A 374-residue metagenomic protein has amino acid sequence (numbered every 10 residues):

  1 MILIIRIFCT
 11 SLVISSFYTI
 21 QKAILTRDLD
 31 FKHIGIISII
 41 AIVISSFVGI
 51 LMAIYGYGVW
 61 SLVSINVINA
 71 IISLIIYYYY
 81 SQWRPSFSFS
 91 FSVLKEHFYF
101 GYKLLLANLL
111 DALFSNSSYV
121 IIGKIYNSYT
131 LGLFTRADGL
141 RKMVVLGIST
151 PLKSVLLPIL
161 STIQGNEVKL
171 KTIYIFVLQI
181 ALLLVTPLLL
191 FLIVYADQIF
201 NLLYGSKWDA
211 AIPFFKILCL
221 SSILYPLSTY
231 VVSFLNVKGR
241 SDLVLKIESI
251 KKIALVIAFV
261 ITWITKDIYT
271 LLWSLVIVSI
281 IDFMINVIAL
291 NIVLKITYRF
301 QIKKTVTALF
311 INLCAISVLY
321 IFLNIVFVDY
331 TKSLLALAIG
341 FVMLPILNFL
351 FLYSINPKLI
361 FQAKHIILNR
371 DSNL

Functional and structural regions predicted by a protein language model:
M1-N116, I321: Hydrophobic transmembrane helix module of multi-pass membrane transport proteins
I2-L3, E96-F100, L104, I121-K142 (+3 more regions): Interfacial/gating helices of multi-pass transporter permease domains
S11, I71, K103, S118-V120 (+5 more regions): Alpha-helical transmembrane segments of polytopic membrane transporters and translocases
T26-R27, A137, R141-V185, V232-V237: Helix-loop junctions and terminal segments of transmembrane helices in multi-pass membrane transport/translocation
K32, I75-N116, V120, K124-I125 (+4 more regions): Interhelical loop/hinge segments that connect adjacent transmembrane helices in multipass membrane
F47-L51, Y55, K171-P226, V256-I261 (+2 more regions): Alpha-helical transmembrane segments of multi-pass membrane transport and lipid-handling proteins
A53, A112-M143, G147, P158-T162 (+2 more regions): Helix-terminus/linker motif at the lipid-water interface of multi-pass membrane proteins
I296-Y298, V306, S317-L374: Membrane-proximal transmembrane or re-entrant/amphipathic helices at the cytosolic face
